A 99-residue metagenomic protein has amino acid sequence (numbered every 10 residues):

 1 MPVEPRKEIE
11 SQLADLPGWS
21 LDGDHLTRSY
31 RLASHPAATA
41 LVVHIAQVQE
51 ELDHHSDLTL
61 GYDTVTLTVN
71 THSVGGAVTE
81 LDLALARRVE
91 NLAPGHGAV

Functional and structural regions predicted by a protein language model:
M1-V99: Charge-rich alpha-helical segments
